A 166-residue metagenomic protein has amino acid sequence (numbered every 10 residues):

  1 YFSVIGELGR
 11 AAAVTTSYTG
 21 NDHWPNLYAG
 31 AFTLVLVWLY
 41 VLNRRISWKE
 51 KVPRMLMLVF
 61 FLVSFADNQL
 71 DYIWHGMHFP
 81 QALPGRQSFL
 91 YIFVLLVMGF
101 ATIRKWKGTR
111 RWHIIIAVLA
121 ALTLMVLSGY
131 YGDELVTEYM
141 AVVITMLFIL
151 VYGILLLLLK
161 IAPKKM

Functional and structural regions predicted by a protein language model:
Y1-P53, F60-F61, D67-H75, P84-F89 (+1 more regions): Periplasmic/ER-lumenal interhelical loops and adjacent helix-loop junctions in multi-pass membrane proteins
M55-F65, Q69, H78-M166: Contiguous transmembrane helix-bundle modules in multi-pass membrane proteins
